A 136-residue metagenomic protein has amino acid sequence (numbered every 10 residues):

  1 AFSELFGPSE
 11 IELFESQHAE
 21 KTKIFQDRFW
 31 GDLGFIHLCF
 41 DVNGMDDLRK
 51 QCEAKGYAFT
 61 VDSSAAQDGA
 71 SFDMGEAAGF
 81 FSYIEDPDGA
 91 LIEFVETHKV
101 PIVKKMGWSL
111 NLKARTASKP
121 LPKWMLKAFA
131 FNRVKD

Functional and structural regions predicted by a protein language model:
L5-E10, F14-L91, H98-K99, V103 (+1 more regions): Vicinal oxygen chelate
V103-N111: Flexible, disordered linker segments and immediate boundary regions flanking tandem C2H2 zinc-finger modules
